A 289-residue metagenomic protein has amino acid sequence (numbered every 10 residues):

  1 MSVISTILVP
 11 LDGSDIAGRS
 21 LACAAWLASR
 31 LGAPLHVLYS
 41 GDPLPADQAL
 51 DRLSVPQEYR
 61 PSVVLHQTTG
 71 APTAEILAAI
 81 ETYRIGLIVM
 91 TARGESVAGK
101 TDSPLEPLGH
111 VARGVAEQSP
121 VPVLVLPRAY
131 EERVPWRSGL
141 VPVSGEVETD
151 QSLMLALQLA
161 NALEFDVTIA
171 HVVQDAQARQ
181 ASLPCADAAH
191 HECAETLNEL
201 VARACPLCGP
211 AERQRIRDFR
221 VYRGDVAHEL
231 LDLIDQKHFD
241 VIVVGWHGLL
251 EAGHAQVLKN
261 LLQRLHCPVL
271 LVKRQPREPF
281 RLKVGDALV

Functional and structural regions predicted by a protein language model:
M1-P56, P61-S62, S138-D187, P206-D218 (+4 more regions): Small/aliphatic-rich secondary-structure junction motif
A22, L38, P61-V63, T68 (+4 more regions): A cross-kingdom feature marking solvent-exposed beta-strand/loop segments within repeated, beta-rich binding/scaffold
A24, E75-I76, A156, L230: Generic hydrophobic alpha-helical segments
Q67-E75, V221-E229: Charged docking surfaces used in two-component/phosphorelay signaling
L77-E132, D232-V289: Gly/Ser-rich helix-loop-strand patches that form or flank binding pockets for ribonucleotide-derived cofactors
V97-A98, E132-V134, A176-A181: Short acidic/His/Gly/Ser-rich catalytic and metal-binding motifs that mark active-site loops of diverse hydrolases
D187-T196: A short acidic, glycine-rich active-site loop that binds or catalyzes chemistry on phosphate/adenosine moieties
A202-P206, G224-D235: A short, acidic, amphipathic alpha-helical segment used as a generic capping/interface helix at domain edges
